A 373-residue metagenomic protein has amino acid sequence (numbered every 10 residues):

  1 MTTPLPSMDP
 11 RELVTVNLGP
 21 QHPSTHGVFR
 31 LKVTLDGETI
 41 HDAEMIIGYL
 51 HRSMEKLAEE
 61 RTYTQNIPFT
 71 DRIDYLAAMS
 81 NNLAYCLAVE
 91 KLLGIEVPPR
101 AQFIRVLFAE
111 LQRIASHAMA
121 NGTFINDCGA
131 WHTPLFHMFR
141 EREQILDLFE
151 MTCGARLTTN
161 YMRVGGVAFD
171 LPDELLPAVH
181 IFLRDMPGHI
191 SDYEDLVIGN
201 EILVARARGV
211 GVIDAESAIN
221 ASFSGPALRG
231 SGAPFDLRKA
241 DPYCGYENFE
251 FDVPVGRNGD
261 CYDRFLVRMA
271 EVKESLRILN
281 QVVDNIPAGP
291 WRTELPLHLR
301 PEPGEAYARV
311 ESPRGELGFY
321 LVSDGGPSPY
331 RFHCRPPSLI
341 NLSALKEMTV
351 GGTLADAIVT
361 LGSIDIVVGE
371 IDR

Functional and structural regions predicted by a protein language model:
T2-R30, T34-R331, R335-R373: Active-site bordering "gate/hinge" segments that shape substrate access to catalytic or cofactor-binding pockets
